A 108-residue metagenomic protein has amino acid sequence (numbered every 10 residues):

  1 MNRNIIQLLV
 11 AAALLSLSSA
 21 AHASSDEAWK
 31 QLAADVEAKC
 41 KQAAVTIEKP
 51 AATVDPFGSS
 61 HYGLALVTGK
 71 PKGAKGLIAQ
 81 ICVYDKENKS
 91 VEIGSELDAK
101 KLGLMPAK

Functional and structural regions predicted by a protein language model:
M1, A23-S24: Absolute protein N-terminus
M1-L9: Bacterial N-terminal signal peptides that target proteins for export
V10-L15: Hydrophobic helical h-region of N-terminal Sec-dependent signal peptides in bacterial secretory/periplasmic proteins
S18-A20: N-terminal signal peptide c-region/cleavage motif recognized by signal peptidases
S24-K108: Post-signal/leader-peptide non-cytosolic segments of secretory proteins
